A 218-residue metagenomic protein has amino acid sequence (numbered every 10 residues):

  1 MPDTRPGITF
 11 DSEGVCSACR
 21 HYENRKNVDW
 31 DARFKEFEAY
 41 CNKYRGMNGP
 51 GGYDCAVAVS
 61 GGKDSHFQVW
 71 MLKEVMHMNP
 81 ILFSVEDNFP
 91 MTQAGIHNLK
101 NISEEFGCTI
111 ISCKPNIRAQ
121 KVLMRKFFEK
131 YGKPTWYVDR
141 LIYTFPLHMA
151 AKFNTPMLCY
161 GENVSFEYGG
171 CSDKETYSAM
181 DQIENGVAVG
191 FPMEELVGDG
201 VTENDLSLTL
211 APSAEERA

Functional and structural regions predicted by a protein language model:
M1-A56, M71-A218: Nucleotide-activated chemistry modules centered on ATP-dependent adenylation/adenylyltransferase
C55-D64: Short, glycine-rich nucleotide/cofactor-binding loops
F67-Q68: Hydrophobic positions on the alpha1 helix immediately C-terminal to the Walker A/P-loop
